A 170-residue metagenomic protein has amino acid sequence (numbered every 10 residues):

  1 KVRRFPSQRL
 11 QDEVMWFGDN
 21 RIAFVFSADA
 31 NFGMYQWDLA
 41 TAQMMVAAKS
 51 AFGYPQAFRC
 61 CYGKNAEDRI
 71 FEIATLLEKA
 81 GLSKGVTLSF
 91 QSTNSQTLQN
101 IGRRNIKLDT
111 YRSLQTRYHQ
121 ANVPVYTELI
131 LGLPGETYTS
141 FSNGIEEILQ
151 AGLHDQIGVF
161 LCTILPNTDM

Functional and structural regions predicted by a protein language model:
K1-Q8: Canonical Radical SAM [4Fe-4S] cluster-binding loop centered on the CxxxCxxC motif and its immediate flanking residues
R9-Y126, L131-L133: Conserved SAM/AdoMet-binding glycine-rich loop
I22, L153-H154: A structural motif
F26-A28, Q156-V159: A structural signal for short, well-ordered beta-strand segments and their strand-loop junctions that often border
A48, L153, L161-M170: Radical SAM enzyme [4Fe-4S]-AdoMet core and its adjacent flexible, acidic and glycine-rich loops/tails across
F52, H154-D155: Alpha-solenoid repeat scaffolds
E72-A74, L133-Q150: Catalytic cores of alpha/beta
L98-G102, E136-F141, T168-M170: Short acidic, glycine/serine/threonine-rich loops at helix termini
